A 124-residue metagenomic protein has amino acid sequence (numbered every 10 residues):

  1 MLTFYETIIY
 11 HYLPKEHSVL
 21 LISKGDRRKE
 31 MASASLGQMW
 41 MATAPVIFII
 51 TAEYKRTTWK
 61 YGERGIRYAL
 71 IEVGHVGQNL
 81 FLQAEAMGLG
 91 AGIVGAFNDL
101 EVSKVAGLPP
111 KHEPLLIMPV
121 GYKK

Functional and structural regions predicted by a protein language model:
M1-K124: Acidic, surface-exposed loops and disordered segments
